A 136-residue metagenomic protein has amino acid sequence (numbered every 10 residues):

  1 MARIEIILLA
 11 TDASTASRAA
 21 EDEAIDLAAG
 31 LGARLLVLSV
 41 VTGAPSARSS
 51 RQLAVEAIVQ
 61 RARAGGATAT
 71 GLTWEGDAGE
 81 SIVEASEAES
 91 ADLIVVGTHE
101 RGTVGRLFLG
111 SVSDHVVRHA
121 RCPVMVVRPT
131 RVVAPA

Functional and structural regions predicted by a protein language model:
M1-A19, D92-L93, H119-A136: Intrinsically disordered or low-complexity boundary/linker segments at protein termini and domain junctions
A2-S50, G65-A69: Small/aliphatic-rich secondary-structure junction motif
D26-A29, E87, R118: Solvent-exposed polar/charged
T73-S81: Charged docking surfaces used in two-component/phosphorelay signaling
A85-A91: Glycine-rich phosphate-binding loop signature in dinucleotide/nucleotide-binding domains
V96-H115, H119, P129-A136: Glycine-rich, Arg-bearing micro-motifs that act as flexible, cationic patches
